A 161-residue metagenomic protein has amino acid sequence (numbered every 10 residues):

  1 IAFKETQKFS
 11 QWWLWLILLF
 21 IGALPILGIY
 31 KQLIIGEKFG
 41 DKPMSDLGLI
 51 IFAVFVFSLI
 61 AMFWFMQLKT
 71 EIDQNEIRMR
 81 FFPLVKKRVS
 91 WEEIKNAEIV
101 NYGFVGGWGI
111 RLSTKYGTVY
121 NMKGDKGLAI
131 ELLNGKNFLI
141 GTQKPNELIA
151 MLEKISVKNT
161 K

Functional and structural regions predicted by a protein language model:
I1-P43, Y120, D125-G127, N137 (+1 more regions): N-terminal membrane-targeting/pre-transmembrane regions
F9, M79-T142: Non-transmembrane, membrane-adjacent beta-strand/coil modules in membrane-associated proteins and peripheral
G40-F52: Hydrophobic alpha-helical transmembrane segments
I51-F63, I110-L112, G117-Y120: Short, solvent-exposed secondary-structure boundary motifs
A53-E98: Conserved beta-hairpin
T142-K161: Cytosol-/stroma-facing membrane-proximal "stalk/adaptor" domains immediately downstream of transmembrane anchors
